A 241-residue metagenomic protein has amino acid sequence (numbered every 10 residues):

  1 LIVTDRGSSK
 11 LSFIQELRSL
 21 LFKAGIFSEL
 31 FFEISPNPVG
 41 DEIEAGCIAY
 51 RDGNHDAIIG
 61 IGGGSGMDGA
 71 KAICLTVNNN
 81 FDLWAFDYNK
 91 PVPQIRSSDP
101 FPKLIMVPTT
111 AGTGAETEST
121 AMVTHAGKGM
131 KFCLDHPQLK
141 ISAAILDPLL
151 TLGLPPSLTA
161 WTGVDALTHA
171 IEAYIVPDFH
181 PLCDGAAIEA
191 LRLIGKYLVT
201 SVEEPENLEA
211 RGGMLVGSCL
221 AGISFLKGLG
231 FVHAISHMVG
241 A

Functional and structural regions predicted by a protein language model:
L1-D5, E29-F32, I58-I61, I105 (+1 more regions): Short glycine-rich or small-residue beta-strand-to-loop segments that form or flank ligand, phosphate, metal/Fe-S
R6-G7, A111: Short, glycine/serine-rich, charged loops/turns that create anion-binding and catalytic segments at active sites
S9-D82, V199-R211: N-terminal small/polar loop signature for handling phosphorylated ligands or for N-terminal nucleophile
D41-L146: Glycine/threonine-rich beta-strand-loop-alpha-helix active-site module that forms ligand/phosphate-binding
S119-L226: Carboxylate- and glycine-rich phosphate/diphosphate-binding segment that chelates Mg2+/Mn2+
L229: Conserved acid/base catalytic micro-environments in cytosolic active-site loops
I235-A241: Catalytic phosphate/nucleotide-handling subdomain of diverse soluble enzymes
